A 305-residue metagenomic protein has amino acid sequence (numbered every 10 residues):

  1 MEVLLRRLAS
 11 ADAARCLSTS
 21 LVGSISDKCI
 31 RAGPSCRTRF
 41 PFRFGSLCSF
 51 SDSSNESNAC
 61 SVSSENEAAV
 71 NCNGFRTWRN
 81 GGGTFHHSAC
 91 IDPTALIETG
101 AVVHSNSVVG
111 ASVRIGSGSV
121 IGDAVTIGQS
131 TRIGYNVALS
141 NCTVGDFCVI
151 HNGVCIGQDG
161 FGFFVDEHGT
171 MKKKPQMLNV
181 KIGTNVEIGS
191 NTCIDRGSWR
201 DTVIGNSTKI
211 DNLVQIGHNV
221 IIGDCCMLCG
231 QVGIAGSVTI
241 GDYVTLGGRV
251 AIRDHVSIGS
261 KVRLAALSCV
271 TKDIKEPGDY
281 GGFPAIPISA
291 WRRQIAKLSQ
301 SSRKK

Functional and structural regions predicted by a protein language model:
M1-S88, P93-T94, F147, G153-Q176 (+3 more regions): Terminal amphipathic alpha-helical/low-complexity segments used for targeting or macromolecular assembly
G83-P287: Structural signal for interior beta-strand "rungs" in well-ordered beta-sheet cores of soluble enzyme domains
